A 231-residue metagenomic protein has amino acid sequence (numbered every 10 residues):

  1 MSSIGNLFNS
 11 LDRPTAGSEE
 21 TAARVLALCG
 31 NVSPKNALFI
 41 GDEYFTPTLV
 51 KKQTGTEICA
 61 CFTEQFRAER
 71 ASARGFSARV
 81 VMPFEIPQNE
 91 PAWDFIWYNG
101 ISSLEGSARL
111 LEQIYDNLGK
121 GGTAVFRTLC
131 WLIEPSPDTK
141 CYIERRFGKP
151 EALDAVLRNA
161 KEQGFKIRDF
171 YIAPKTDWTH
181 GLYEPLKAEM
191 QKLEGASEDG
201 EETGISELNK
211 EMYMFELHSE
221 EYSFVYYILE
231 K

Functional and structural regions predicted by a protein language model:
N6-N9, F126-F147: Short, glycine-/aromatic-enriched active-site segment of Class I SAM-dependent methyltransferases
T15-P34: Conserved alpha-helix/loop element of class I SAM-dependent methyltransferases that forms part of the SAM/SAH-binding
N36-P87: Class I SAM-dependent methyltransferase SAM/SAH-binding core
E85-I96: A short acidic, Gly/Pro-enriched loop at the edge of an enzyme's catalytic core that lines a small-molecule cofactor
D94-R109: A short SAM/SAH-binding and catalytic strip from SAM-dependent methyltransferases
A108-T123: A short glycine-rich, Lys/Arg-flanked "PGG" loop and its adjoining helix->strand segment in the class I
F147-F170: Short alpha-helix
Y171-K231: Conserved Class I S-adenosyl-L-methionine
